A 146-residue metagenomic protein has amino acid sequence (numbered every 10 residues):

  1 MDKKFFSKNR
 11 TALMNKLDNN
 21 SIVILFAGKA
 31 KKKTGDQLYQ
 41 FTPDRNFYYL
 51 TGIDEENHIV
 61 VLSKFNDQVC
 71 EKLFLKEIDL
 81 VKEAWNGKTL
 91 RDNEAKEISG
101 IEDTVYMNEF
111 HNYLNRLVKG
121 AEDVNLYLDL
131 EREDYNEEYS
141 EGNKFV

Functional and structural regions predicted by a protein language model:
M1-V146: A composition/biophysics-driven feature that prefers long, compositionally simple stretches
